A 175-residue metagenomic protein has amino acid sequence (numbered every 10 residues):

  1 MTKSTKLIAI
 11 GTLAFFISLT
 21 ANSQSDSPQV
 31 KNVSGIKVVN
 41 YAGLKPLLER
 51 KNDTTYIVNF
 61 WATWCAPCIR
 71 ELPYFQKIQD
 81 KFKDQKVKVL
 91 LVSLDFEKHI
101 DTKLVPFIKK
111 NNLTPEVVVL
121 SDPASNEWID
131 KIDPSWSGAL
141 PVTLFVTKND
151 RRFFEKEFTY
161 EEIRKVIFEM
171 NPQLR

Functional and structural regions predicted by a protein language model:
M1-P28, L174-R175: Bacterial Sec-dependent N-terminal signal peptides
L19-V38, E49, P106: N-proximal helix/coil linker or "cap" segments that precede and/or mark the start of modular domains
G35-Y56, Q79: A short beta-strand-turn-helix
T54-Y56, F60-W64, F96, A139: Short pre-active-site segment immediately N-terminal to redox-active cysteine/selenocysteine motifs in thiol-based
F60-K77: Conserved redox-active cysteine motifs that mediate thiol-disulfide chemistry, especially di-cysteine Cys-X(1-2)-Cys
P73-N111, S125-D130: Structural microenvironment flanking redox-active thiols in thiol-disulfide oxidoreductases
F107-L140, K148: Short, internal strand/loop/helix patches that form the active-site neighborhood or redox-interaction surface
L140-R175: Thiol-/selenol-based redox modules, centered on thioredoxin-like and closely related oxidoreductase domains
